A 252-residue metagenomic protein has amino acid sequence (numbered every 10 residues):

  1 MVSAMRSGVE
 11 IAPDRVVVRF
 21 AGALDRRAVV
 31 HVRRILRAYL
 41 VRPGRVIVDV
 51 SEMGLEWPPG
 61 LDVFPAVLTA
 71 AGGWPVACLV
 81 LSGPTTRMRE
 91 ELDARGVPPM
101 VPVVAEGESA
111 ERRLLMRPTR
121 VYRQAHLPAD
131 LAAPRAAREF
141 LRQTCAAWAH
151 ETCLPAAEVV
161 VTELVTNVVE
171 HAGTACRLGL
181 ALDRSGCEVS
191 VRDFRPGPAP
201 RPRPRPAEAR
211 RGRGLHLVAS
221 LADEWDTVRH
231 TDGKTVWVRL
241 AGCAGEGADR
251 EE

Functional and structural regions predicted by a protein language model:
V2-R37, E52, A125-P134: STAS-typified acidic loop motif
A28, R135, E139-T162: Conserved short strand/loop->alpha-helix "switch" segment adjacent to the catalytic nucleotide/phosphoryl-transfer site
V29-V101, E188: Amphipathic alpha-helical interaction surfaces in cytosolic regulatory modules
E90, A94-R95, M100-P102, P118-V121 (+1 more regions): Conserved beta-strand-loop-beta-strand hairpin that lines the nucleotide-binding pocket of ATP/GTP-utilizing enzymes
V101-R112: A glycine-rich helix N-cap at a beta->alpha junction
R113-E139: Surface-exposed beta-loop interaction hotspot
